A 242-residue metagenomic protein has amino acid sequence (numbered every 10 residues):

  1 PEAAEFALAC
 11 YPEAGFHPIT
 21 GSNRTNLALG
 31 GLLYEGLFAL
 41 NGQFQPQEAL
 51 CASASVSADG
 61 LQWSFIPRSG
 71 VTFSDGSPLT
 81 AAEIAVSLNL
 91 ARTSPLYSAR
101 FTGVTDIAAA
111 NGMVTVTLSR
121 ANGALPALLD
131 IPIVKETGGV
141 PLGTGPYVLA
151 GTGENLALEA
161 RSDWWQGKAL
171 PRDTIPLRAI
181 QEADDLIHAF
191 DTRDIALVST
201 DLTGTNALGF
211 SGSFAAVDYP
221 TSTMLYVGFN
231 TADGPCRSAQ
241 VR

Functional and structural regions predicted by a protein language model:
E2-A14, Q62-F65, S87, V114-V116 (+4 more regions): Short, well-ordered beta-strand elements
A9-A58, I66, N89: N-terminal lobe/hinge region of extracytoplasmic solute-binding protein
A14-G21, Q45-Q47, S74, A124-A127 (+3 more regions): Short, solvent-exposed loop/turn elements at domain surfaces
A52-Y97, T115, P235-R237: Aromatic- and charge-enriched surface segment that lines or borders ligand/interaction sites
T80-S87, M113-T115, R172-T174, T192 (+1 more regions): Alpha-helical secondary-structure segments
F101, A207-Y219: Ligand-binding "clamshell"
T117-T174, Q181-D184: Gly/Pro-rich hinge or "lid" segments in bacterial periplasmic/extracellular proteins
D163-L208: Ligand-site clamp/hinge motif
